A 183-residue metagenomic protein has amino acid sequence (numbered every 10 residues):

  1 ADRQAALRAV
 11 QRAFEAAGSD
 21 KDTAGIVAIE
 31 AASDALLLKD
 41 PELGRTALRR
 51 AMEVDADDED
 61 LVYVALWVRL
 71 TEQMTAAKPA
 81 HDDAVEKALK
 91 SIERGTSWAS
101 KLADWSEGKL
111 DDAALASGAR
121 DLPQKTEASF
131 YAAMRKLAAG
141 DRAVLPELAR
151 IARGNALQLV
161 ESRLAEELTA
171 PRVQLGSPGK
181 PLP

Functional and structural regions predicted by a protein language model:
R3-E15, P41-E53, K78-I92, L110-R120 (+2 more regions): Alpha-helical repeat scaffolds
A16-D22, E53-L61, A152-S162: Short solvent-exposed coil/turn linkers within tandem alpha-helical repeat scaffolds
T23, E30, L66-R69, E127-Y131 (+3 more regions): "A position-specific structural signal for the A-helix of alpha-solenoid helical repeats
A24, L61-Y63, G118, K125 (+1 more regions): Residues that mark the junctions of alpha-helical repeat units in TPR/alpha-solenoid scaffolds
E59-A116: Alpha-helical scaffold segments of alpha-solenoid architecture
E127, A149-P183: A cross-kingdom marker for long, charged
